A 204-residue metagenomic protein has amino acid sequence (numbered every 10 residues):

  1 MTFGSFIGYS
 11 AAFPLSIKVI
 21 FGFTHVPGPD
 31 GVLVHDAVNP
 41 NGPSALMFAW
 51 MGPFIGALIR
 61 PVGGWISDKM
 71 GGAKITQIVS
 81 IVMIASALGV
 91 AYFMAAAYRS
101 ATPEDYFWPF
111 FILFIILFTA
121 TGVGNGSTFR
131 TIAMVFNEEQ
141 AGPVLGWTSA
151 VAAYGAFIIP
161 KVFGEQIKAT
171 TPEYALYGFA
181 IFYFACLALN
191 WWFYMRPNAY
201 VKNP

Functional and structural regions predicted by a protein language model:
M1-A57, P61, I159: Extracytoplasmic gate region of multi-pass secondary transporters
L15, S127-V135, G164: Intracellular helix-loop hinge segments at the cytoplasmic ends of transmembrane helices in 12-TM rocker-switch-type
S44-A45, I75, V144, Q166 (+1 more regions): Alpha-helical transmembrane segments of multi-pass secondary-active solute transporters
M47-F54, I81, G146-Y154: Transmembrane alpha-helical cores of Major Facilitator Superfamily
I59-G72, I167: Helix-to-loop junctions at the C-terminal end of transmembrane segments in multipass secondary transporters
A73-S127: C-terminal transmembrane helical hairpin of 12-TM major facilitator-type secondary transporters
V135-T171: A late C-terminal transmembrane helix in Major Facilitator Superfamily
G178-P204: Multi-pass alpha-helical transporter architecture, strongest for 12-TM Major Facilitator/SLC carriers used
